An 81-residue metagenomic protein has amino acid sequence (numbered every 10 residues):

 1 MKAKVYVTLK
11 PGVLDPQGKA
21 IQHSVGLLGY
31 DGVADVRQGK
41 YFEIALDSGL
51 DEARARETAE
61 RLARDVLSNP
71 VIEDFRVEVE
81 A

Functional and structural regions predicted by a protein language model:
K2-G39, D47-G49, R54-A81: Long, contiguous binding/interaction regions
